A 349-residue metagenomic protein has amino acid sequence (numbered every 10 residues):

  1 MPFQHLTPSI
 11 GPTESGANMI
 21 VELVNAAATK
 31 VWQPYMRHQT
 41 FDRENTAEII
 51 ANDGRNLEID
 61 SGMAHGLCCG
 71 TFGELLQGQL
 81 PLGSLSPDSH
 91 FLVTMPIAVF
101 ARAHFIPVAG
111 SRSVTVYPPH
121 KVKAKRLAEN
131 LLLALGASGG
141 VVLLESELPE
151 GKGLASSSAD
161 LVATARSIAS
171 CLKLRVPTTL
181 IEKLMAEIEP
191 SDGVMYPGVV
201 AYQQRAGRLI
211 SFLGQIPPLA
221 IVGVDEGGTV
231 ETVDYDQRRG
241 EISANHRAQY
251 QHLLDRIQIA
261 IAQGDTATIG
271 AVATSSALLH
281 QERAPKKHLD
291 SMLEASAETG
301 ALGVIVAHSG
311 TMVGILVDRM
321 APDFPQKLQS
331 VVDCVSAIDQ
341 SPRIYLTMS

Functional and structural regions predicted by a protein language model:
P2-E14: Extreme N-terminal basic, low-complexity initiation segments that serve as generic localization/processing leaders
I20-K152: ATP-binding N-lobe of GHMP and related small-molecule kinases
L154-T178, V194: DPxDG-like acidic metal-binding loop motif
P177-L302, L316-S349: ATP-dependent small-molecule kinase catalytic core of the GHMP/sugar-kinase superfamily and closely related
G303-A307: Short beta-strand
S309-V317: N-terminal pre-core extensions flanking Radical SAM catalytic domains
